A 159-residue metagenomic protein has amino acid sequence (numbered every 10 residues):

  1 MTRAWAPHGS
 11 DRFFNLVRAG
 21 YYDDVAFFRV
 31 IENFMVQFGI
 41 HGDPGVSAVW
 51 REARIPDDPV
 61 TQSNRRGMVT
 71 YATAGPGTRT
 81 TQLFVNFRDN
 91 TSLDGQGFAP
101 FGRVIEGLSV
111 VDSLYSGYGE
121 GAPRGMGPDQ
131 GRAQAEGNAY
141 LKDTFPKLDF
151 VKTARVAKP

Functional and structural regions predicted by a protein language model:
M1-P159: Cyclophilin-like peptidyl-prolyl cis-trans isomerases
